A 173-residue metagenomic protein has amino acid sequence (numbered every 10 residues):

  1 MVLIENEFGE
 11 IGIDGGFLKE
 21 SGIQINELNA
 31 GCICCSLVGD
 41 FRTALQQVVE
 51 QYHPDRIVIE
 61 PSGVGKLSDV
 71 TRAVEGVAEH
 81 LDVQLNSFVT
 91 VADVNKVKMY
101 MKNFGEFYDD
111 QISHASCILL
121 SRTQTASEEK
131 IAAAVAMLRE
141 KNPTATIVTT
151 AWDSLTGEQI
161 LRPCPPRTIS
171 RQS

Functional and structural regions predicted by a protein language model:
M1-M101: Nucleotide-state-sensitive switch-loop elements of NTP-binding domains
N6-F8, T123, W152: Short, ordered loop/turn segments at secondary-structure junctions
E7, E60, A115, S121 (+1 more regions): Residue-level signal for inorganic ion chemistry
A78, L119-R122: Short amphipathic alpha-helical interaction patches enriched in hydrophobic/aromatic residues with interspersed Lys/Arg
F88, I118-L119: Short, well-ordered beta-strand core segments
V97, Q124-T125: Short histidine/acidic/glycine/proline-rich micro-motifs that form metal- and phosphate-coordinating active-site loops
N103-E106: Charged helix-capping and loop-helix junction motifs
D110, H114-C117, T125-S173: C-terminal accessory "lid"/substrate-recognition subdomains
